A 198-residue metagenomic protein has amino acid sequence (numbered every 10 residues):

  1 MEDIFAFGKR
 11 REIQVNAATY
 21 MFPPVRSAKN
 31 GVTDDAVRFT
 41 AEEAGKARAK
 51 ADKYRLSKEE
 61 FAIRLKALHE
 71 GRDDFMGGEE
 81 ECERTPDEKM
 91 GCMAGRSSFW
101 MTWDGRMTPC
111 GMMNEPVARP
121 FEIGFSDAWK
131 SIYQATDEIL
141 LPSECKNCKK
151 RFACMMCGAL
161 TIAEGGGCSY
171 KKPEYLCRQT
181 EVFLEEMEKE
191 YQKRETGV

Functional and structural regions predicted by a protein language model:
M1-A94, W100-D104, T108: Radical SAM enzyme [4Fe-4S]-AdoMet core and its adjacent flexible, acidic and glycine-rich loops/tails across
A6, S27, S57, S97-S98 (+4 more regions): Generic serine detector
P86-K89, R106-M107, G111-V198: Flexible mid-to-C-terminal extensions adjoining Fe-S/redox cofactors in radical SAM and related proteins
A94-G95, K150: Short, basic and Ser/Thr-rich N-terminal targeting/leader segments
G95-R96, I139: A short helix-loop-beta-strand connector motif used in the catalytic cores of GNAT acetyltransferases and, in some
